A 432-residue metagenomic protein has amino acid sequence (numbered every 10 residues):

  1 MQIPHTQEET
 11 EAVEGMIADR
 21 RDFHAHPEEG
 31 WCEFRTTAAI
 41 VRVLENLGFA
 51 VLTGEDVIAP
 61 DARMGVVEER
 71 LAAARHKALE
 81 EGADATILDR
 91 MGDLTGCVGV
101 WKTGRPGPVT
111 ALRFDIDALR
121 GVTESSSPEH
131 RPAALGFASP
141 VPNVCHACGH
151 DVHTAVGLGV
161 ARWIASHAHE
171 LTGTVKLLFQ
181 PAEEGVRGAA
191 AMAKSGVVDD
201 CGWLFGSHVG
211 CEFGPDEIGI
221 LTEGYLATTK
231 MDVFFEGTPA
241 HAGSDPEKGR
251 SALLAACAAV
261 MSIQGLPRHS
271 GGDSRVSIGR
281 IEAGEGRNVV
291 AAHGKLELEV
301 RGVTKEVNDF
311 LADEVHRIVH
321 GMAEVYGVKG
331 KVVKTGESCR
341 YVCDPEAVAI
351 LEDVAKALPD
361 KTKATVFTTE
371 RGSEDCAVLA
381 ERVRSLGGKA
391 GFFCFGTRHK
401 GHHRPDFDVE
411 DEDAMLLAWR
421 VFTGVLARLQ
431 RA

Functional and structural regions predicted by a protein language model:
Q2-H146, A155, G159, S166 (+1 more regions): Acidic/His- and Gly-rich active-site-bordering loop/insert found across diverse amide/peptide-bond hydrolases
F23, L112, H150, L177 (+7 more regions): Divalent metal-coordination and catalytic microenvironments
G65, C97, L119-G121, S127 (+5 more regions): Histidine/acidic-residue-rich, glycine-tolerant segments that coordinate divalent metal ions
S139-C148, T365, P405-D411: Short pre-catalytic strand/loop immediately N-terminal to key active-site residues, enriched for Gly-Thr
P215-A252, E306-T362: Metal-dependent peptidase/peptidase-like ectodomains
A252-A255, R287-D313: A conserved active-site cap/scaffold subdomain adjacent to cofactor or substrate pockets
L254, M261-Q264, R268, V333 (+1 more regions): Active-site-adjacent substrate-binding region of metalloamidase/peptidase-like peptide-processing proteins
A255, S262-G265, R317, F393-A432: His/Asp/Glu-rich mid-to-C-terminal helical/loop segments that flank catalytic regions of hydrolases
